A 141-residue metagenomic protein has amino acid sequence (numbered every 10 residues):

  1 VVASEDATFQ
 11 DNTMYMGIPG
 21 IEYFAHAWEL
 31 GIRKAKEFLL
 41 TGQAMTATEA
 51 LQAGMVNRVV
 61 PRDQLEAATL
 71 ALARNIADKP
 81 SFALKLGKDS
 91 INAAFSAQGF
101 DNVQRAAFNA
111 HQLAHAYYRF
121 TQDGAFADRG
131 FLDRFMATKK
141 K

Functional and structural regions predicted by a protein language model:
V1-L84: Crotonase-fold acyl-CoA enzyme core
G42-A47, R74, D78-K141: C-terminal alpha-helix plus adjacent terminal tail
